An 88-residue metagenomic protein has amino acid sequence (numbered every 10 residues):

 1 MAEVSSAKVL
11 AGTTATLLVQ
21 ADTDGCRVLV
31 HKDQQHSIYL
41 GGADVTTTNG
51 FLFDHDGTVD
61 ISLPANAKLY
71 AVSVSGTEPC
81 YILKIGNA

Functional and structural regions predicted by a protein language model:
M1, N87-A88: Short intrinsically disordered terminal tails
M1-D24: Surface-exposed ligand/attachment interfaces on beta-rich extracellular proteins
T14, G25-R27, D56-T58: Intrinsic-disorder/low-complexity, polar/charged segments enriched in Ser/Thr/Lys/Arg/Asp/Glu/Gln
D22-D33: Forkhead-associated
C26-V28, L63-T77: Noncatalytic modules at the cell exterior or secretory-pathway interfaces, chiefly beta-strand-rich lectin/adhesion
H31-N49: Short, surface-exposed beta-strand/strand-loop-strand elements in extracellular ectodomains
I38-L40, G76-I85: Edge beta-strands of jelly-roll/beta-sandwich modules across compartments, strongly enriched in secreted/luminal
D54-N66: Beta-sandwich interaction modules
